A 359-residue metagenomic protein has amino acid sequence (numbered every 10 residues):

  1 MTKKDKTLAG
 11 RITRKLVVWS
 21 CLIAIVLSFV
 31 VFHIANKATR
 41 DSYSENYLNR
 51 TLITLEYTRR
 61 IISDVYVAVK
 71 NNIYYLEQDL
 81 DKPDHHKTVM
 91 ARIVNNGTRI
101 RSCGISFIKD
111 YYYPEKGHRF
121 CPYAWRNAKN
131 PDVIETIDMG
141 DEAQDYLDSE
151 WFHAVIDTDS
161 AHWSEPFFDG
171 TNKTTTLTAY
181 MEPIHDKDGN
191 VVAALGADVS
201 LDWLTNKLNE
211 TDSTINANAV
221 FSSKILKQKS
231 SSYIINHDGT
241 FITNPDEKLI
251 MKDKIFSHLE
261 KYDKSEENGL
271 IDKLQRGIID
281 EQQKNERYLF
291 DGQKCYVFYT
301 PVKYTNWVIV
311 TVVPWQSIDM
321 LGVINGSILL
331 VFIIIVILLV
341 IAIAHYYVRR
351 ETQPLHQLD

Functional and structural regions predicted by a protein language model:
M1-D41, E45, L330-A342: Extreme N-terminal signal-anchor transmembrane helix of membrane signaling/transducer proteins, especially in bacteria
V31-L76, N96, V199, S223-L226 (+1 more regions): Membrane-proximal extracytoplasmic alpha-helices
L52, R59-R92, N96, I105-K109 (+3 more regions): Extracellular/periplasmic ligand-binding regions of membrane signal-transduction receptors
L76-E77, M90-T98, I156, D212-K227: Short regulatory alpha-helical segment in sensory/regulatory domains of signaling proteins that mediates
V94-T175, F241-S265: Extracellular/periplasmic ligand-sensing ectodomains of membrane signal-transduction proteins
P114, L147, W203-K303: Intrinsic low-complexity, intrinsically disordered coil/linker regions enriched in small/polar and charged residues
N172-T214, H237, Y296-F298, N306-I318: Conserved beta-strands of PAS-like sensory domains
R350-D359: Membrane-proximal alpha-helical signal-transduction linkers
